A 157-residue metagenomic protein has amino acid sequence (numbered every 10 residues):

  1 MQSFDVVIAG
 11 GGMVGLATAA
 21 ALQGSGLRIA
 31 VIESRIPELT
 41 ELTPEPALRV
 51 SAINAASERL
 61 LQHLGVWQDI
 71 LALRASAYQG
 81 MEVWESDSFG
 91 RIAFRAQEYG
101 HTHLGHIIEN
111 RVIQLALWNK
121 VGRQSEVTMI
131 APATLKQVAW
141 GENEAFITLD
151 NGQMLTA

Functional and structural regions predicted by a protein language model:
M1-I8, V31-E33, L39-E41, N143-F146: Long, low-complexity, intrinsically disordered polar/charged segments
Q2-V31: N-terminal Rossmann-like FAD-binding beta1-loop-alpha1 element of flavoenzymes
Q23-L48: Glycine-rich FAD pyrophosphate-binding loop
G26, G65, E126: Short glycine-rich hinge loops at helix-strand junctions in the catalytic core of two-component histidine kinases
E45-S86: N-terminal FAD cofactor-binding segment of flavoenzymes
A75-A157: Conserved N-terminal helical subregion
